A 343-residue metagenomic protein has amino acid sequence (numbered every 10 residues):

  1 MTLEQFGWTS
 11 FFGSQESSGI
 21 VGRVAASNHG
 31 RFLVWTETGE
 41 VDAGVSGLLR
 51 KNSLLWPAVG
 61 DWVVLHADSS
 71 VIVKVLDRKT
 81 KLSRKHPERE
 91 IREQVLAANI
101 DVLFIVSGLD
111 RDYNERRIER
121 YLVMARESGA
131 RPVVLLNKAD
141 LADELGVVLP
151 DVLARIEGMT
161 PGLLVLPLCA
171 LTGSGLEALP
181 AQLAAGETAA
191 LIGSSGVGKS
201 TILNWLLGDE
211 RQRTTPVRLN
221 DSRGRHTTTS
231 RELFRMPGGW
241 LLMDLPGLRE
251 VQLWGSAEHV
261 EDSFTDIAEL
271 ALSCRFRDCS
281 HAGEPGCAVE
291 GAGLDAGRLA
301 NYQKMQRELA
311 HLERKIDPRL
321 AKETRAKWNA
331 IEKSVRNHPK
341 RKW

Functional and structural regions predicted by a protein language model:
M1-E115: N-terminal accessory targeting/assembly segments
S18, N52-S69, L76-L96, A130-P132 (+3 more regions): Helix-rich effector regions associated with P-loop NTPase G domains
L96-N99, I105-M159: Phosphate-binding glycine-rich loops and their immediate beta-loop-alpha structural context
F104-V106, A190, L242: Structural motif
A125, L183, L245: Conserved AMP-binding
R131, L141-V197: Canonical P-loop GTPase G-domain recognition
K199-T215: A conserved segment at the C-terminal end of the G1
